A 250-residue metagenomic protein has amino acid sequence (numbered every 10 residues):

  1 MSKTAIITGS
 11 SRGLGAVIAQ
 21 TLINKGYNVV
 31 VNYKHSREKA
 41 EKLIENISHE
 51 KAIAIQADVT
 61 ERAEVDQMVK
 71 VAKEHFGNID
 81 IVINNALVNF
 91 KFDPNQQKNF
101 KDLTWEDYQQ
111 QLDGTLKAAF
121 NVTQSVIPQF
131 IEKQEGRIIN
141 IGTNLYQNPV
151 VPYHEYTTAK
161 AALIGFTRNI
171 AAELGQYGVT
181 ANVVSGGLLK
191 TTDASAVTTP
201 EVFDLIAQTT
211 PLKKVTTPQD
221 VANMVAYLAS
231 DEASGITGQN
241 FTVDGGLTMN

Functional and structural regions predicted by a protein language model:
S11-G13: Conserved glycine-rich cofactor-binding loop
F92-F100, T104-L112, S195, I206: Substrate-binding pocket helix/loop in short-chain dehydrogenase/reductase
N95-K98, P149-T158, N169: Active-site loop-to-helix junction immediately N-terminal to the catalytic Tyr of the SDR YXXXK motif in Rossmann-fold
K101-F120, E135, I139, L163 (+1 more regions): Catalytic Tyr-X3-Lys loop
T123, A159, T167: Active-site helix of classical SDR
P128, A172-E173, S234: Alpha-helical segment proximal to the catalytic Tyr-Lys
I131, E135, K214-V243, T248: C-terminal substrate-recognition "lid" of short-chain dehydrogenase/reductases
G175, T180, I236-G238: Short, small/polar-rich loop/turn modules that mediate ligand/substrate recognition or access, typified
